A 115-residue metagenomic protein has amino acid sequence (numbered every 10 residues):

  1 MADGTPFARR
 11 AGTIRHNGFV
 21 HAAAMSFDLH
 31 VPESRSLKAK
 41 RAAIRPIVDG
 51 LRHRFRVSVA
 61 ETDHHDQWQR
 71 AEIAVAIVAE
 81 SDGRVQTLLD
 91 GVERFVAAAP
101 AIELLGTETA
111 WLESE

Functional and structural regions predicted by a protein language model:
A2-T5, R10-R15: N-terminal amphipathic/hydrophobic targeting modules at extreme N-termini, encompassing cleavable Sec/SRP-type signal
P6, F55-T62, E103-A110: Short beta-strand elements
I14-S58, F95, A99: N-terminal first-folded block
H21-A23, A71, E103: A generic structural signal for well-ordered coil/turn residues at beta-strand boundaries that shape enzyme active-site
M25-L29, I73-V75, T107-T109: A structural signal for short, well-ordered beta-strand segments
D28, T62-H64, G91: A general secondary-structure boundary signal
V59-S81: Short, charge-patterned binding micro-sites
V78-E115: C-terminal structural segments of small proteins and small subunits
